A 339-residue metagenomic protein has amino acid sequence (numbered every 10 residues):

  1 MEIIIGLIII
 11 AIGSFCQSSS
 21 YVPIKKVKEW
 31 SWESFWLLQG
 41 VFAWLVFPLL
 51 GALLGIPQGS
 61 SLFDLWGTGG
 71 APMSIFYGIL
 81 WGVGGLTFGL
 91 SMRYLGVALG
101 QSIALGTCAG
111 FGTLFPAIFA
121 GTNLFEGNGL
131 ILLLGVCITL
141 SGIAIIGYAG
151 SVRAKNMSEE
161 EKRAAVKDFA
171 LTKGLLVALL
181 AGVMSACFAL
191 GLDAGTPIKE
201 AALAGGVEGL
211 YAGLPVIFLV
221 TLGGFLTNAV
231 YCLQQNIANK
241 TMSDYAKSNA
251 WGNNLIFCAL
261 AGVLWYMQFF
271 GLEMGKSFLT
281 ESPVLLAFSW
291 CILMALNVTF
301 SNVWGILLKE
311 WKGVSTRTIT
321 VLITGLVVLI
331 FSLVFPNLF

Functional and structural regions predicted by a protein language model:
M1-F339: Polytopic alpha-helical membrane proteins, predominantly small-molecule transporters/carriers
